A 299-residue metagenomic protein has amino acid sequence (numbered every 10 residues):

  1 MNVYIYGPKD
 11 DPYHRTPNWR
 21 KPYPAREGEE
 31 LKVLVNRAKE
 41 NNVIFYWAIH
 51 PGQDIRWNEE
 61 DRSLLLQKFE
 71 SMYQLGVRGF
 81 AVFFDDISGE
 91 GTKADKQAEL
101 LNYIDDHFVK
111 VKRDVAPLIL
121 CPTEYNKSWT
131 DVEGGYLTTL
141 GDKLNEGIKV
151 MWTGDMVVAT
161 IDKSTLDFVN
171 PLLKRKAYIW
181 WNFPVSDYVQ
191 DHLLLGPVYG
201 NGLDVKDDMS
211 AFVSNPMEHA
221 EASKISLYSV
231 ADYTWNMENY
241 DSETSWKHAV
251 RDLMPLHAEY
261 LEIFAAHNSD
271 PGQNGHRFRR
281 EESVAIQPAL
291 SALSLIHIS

Functional and structural regions predicted by a protein language model:
M1-V150: Aromatic-lined carbohydrate-binding surfaces of glycoside hydrolases
T16, K21-P24, N58, L65 (+5 more regions): Solvent-exposed, non-transmembrane amphipathic alpha-helical segments
I87-E243: Catalytic-core regions of glycoside hydrolase
E221-S229, Y233-Q287: Charged, amphipathic alpha-helical linkers/stalks
I296-I298: Conserved small/polar residues in nucleotide/adenosyl-binding loops
